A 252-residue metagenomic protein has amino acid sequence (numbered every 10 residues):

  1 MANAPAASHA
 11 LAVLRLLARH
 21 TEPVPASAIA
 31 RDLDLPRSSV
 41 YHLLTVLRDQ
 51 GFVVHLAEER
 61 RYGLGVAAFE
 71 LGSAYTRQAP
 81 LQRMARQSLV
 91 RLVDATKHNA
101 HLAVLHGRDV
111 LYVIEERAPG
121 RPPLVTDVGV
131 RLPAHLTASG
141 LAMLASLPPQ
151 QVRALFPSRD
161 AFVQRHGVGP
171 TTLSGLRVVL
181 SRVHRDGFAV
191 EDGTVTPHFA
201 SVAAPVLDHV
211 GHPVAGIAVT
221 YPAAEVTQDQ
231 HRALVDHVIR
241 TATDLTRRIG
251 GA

Functional and structural regions predicted by a protein language model:
M1-R83, V90, T243-G251: N-terminal helix-turn-helix
N3-A7, R61, G65, Q78 (+7 more regions): Short, structured helix-loop boundary elements
L11, R86, V90, R177 (+1 more regions): Generic alpha-helical structural signal
E58-D160: Amphipathic alpha-helical effector-binding/dimerization core of metabolite-sensing transcriptional regulators
Q151-H166, I239-A252: Cysteine/selenocysteine-centered motifs that mediate thiol-based redox chemistry or coordinate metal-sulfur cofactors
V168-A242: Extended hydrophobic
